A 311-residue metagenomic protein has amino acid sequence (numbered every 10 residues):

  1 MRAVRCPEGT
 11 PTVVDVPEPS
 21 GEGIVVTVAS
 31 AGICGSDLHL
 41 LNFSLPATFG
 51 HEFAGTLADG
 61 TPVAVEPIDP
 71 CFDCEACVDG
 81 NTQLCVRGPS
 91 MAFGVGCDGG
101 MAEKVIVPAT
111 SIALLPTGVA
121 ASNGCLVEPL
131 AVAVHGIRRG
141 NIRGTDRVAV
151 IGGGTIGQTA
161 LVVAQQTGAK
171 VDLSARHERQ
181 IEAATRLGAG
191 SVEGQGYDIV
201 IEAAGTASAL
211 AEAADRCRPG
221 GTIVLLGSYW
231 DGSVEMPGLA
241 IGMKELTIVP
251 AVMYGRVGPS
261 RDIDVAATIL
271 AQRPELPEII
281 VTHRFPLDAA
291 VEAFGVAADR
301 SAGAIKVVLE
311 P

Functional and structural regions predicted by a protein language model:
A3-P19, S30-T56, T82-D98: N-terminal glycine-rich cofactor-binding segment
P19-A31, L41-V78, P116-G118: Glycine-rich beta-strand-centered segment in the early N-terminal region that forms part of a ligand/cofactor-binding
P62, T117-V192: Mid-domain Rossmann-like dinucleotide-binding core that forms the NAD(H)/NADP(H) cofactor-binding site
C71-I151: NAD(P)H dinucleotide-binding glycine-rich loop of Rossmann-like/cofactor-binding domains, especially the beta1-alpha1
G140, E178, E182-T247: Glycine-rich cofactor phosphate-binding loops and adjacent beta1-alpha1 units of small-molecule cofactor enzyme domains
G232-T282: C-terminal substrate-binding/catalytic core of Rossmann-like NAD(P)-dependent dehydrogenases/reductases
R261-P311: C-terminal hydrophobic helical "lid"/dimerization subdomain of Rossmann-like NAD(P)H-dependent oxidoreductases
